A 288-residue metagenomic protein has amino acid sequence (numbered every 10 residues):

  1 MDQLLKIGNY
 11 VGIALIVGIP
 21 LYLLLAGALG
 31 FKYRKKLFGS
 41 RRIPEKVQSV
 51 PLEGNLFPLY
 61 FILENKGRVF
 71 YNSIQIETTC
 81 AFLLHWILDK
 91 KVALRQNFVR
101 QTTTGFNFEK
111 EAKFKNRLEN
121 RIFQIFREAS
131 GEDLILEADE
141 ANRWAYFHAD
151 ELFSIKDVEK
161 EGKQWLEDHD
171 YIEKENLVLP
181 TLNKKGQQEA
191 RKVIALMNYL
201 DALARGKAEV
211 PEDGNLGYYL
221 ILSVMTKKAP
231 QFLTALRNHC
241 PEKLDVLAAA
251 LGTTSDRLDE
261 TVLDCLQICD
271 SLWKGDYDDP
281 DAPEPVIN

Functional and structural regions predicted by a protein language model:
M1-N288: Acidic, Ser/Thr/Pro-rich intrinsically disordered cytosolic tails and loops of eukaryotic transmembrane proteins
